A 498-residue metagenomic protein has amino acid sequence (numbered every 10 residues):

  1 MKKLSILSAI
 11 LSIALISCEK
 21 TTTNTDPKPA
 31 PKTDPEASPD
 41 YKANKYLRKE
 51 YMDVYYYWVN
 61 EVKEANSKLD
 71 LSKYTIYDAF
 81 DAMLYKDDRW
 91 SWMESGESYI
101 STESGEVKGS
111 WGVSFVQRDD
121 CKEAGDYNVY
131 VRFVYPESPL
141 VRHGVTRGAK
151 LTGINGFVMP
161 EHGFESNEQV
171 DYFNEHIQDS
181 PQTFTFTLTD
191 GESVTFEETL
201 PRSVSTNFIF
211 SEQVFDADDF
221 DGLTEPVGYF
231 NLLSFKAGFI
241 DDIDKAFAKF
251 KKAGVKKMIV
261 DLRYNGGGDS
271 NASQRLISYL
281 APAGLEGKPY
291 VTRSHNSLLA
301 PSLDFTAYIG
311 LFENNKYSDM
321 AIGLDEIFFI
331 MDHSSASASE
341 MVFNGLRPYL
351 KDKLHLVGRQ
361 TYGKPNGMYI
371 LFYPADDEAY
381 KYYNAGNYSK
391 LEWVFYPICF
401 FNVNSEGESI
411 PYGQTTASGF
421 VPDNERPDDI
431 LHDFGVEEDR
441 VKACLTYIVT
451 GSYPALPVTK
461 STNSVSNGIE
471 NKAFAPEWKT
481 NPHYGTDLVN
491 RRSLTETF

Functional and structural regions predicted by a protein language model:
M1-L4, E19: Positively charged n-region of N-terminal signal peptides that target proteins for export
S5-L11: Sec-dependent signal peptide hydrophobic core
I10, P39-D40, G105, A338 (+1 more regions): Generic detector of ordered secondary-structure context
A14-S17: C-terminal motif of bacterial Sec signal peptides marking the signal peptidase cleavage site
E19-K257, G266, A272, P282 (+1 more regions): Flexible, low-complexity junctional segments that flank or bridge functional domains
D242-K245, F250, V255-K257, G266-F498: C-terminal "post-core" interaction segments
V260: Short conserved active-site loop signatures built around small residues
R263: Short strand-turn motif at the edge of the Rossmann-like AdoMet-binding core
